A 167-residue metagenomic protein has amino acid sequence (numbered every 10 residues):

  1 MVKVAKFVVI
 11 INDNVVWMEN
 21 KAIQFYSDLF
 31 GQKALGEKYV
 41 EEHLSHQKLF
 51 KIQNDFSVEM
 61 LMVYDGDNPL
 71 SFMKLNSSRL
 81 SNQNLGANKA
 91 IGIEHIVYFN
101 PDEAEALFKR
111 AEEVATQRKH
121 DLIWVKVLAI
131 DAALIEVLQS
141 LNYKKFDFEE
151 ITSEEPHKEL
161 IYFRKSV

Functional and structural regions predicted by a protein language model:
M1-V16, D28, V167: Conserved N-terminal entry element of GNAT/NAT acetyltransferase domains
N12-Q24, H46, F50: An amphipathic alpha-helix signature
S27-K48: Conserved GNAT-fold acetyl-CoA-binding loop/helix
H43-N88, E94, F99: Acetyl-CoA-dependent GNAT
V58, P156-R164: Short hydrophobic/aromatic beta-strand or adjacent loop that forms the aromatic wall/cage of a ligand/substrate-binding
F99-A115, E136, S140: Conserved acetyl-CoA-binding loop-helix of GNAT-fold acetyltransferases
T116-L128: Conserved GNAT acetyl-CoA-binding A-motif
K126-L128, N142-E159: Conserved catalytic-core motifs of GNAT/GCN5-like acyltransferases
